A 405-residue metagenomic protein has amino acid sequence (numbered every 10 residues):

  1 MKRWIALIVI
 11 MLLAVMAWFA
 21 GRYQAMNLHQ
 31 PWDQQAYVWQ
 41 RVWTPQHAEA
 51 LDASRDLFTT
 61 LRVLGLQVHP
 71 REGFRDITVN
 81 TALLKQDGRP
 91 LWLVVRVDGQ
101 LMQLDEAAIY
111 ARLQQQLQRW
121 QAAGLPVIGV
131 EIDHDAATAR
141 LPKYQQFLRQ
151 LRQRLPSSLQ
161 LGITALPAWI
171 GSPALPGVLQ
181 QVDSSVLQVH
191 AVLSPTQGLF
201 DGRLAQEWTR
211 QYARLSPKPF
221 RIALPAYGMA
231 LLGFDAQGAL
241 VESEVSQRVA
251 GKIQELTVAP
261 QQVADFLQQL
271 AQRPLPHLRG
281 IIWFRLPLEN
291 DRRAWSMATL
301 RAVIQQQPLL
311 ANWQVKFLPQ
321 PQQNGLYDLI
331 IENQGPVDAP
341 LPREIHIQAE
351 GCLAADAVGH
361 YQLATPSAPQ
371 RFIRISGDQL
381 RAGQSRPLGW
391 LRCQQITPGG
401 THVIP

Functional and structural regions predicted by a protein language model:
I5-F19: Hydrophobic membrane-insertion alpha-helices, especially the h-region of bacterial N-terminal signal peptides
H29-V38, G65-L187: Chitinase-like catalytic core of GlcNAc-active glycosidases
T44-R71, W120-V127, R273-P276: Catalytic domains of carbohydrate-active enzymes, especially glycoside hydrolases
L61, I132, S185, I222 (+1 more regions): Conserved, mostly hydrophobic/aromatic
Q146-R248, K252: Substrate-binding surface in catalytic domains of secreted glycosidases
Y227-M229, F234-A311: Substrate-binding cleft of secreted/luminal carbohydrate-active enzymes
Y327-A339: Asparagine-centered strand-capping/turn motif at beta-strand->loop junctions
A355-G399: Intrinsically disordered, low-complexity Pro/Gly/Ser/Thr-rich segments with frequent PxxP/GP/PP motifs and embedded
